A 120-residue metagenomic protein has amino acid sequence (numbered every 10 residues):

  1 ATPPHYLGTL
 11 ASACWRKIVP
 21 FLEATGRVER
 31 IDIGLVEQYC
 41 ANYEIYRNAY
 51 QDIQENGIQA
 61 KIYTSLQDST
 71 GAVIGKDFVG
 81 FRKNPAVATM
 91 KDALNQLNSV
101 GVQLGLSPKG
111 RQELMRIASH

Functional and structural regions predicted by a protein language model:
A1-V79: Extended, surface-exposed interaction regions
N42, Y46-A49, M90-A93, V100: Amphipathic alpha-helical coiled-coil segments
P85: Anion-binding and metal-coordination hotspots
A88, L94-H120: Alpha-helix capping/hinge segments and adjacent helical runs
